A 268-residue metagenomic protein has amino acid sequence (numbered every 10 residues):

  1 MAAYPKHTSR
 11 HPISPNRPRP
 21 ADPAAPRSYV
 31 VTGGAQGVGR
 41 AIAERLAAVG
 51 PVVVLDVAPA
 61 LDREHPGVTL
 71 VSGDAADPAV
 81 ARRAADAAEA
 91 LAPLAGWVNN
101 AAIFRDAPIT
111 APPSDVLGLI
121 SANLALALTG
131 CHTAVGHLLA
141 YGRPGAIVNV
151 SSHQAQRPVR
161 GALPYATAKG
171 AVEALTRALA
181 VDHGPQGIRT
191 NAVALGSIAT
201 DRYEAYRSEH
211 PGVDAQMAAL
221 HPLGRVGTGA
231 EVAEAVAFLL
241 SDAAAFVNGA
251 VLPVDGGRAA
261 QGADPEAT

Functional and structural regions predicted by a protein language model:
Y4-H7, S14-R17, N248-T268: Short C-terminal tail/terminal secondary-structure segment of NAD(P)H-dependent dehydrogenase/reductase domains
A102-I103, P113-T129, V148, V172 (+1 more regions): Catalytic Tyr-X3-Lys loop
I103-L117, A140, G161-P164, E204 (+2 more regions): Conserved mid-core segment of classical short-chain dehydrogenase/reductases
C131, A168, T176: Active-site helix of classical SDR
G136, V181-P185, A245: Alpha-helical segment proximal to the catalytic Tyr-Lys
S152: Residue(s) in the substrate-gating loop at a strand-loop-helix junction that position the organic substrate next
R157-L163, P185, G224, D242: Active-site loop immediately N-terminal to the catalytic Tyr-X3-Lys motif of short-chain dehydrogenase/reductase
A192, G212-V247, V254-G256: C-terminal helical subdomain
